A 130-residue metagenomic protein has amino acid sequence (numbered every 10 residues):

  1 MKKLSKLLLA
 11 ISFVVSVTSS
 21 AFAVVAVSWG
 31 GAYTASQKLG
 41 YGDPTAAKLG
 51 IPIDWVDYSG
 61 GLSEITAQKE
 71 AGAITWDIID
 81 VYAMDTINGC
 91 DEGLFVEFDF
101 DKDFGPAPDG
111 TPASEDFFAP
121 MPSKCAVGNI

Functional and structural regions predicted by a protein language model:
M1-L8: Bacterial N-terminal signal peptides that target proteins for export
L9-S16: Bacterial N-terminal signal peptides
V17-A23: Sec/Tat signal peptide C-region and signal peptidase I cleavage site
V24-N88: Early extracytoplasmic/lumenal segment of secretory-pathway proteins
L49, G93-L94: Short, structured coil segments at secondary-structure junctions
I74-I79, V96-I130: A structural signal for short loop-to-beta-strand junctions that line the ligand-binding cleft of periplasmic/secreted
